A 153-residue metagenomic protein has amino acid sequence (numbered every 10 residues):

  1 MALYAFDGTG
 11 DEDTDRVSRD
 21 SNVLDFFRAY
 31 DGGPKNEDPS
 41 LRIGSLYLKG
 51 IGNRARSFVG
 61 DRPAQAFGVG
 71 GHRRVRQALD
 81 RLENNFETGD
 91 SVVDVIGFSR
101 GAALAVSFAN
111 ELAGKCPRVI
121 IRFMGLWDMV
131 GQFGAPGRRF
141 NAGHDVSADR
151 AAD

Functional and structural regions predicted by a protein language model:
M1-D11, D15: N-terminal low-complexity, Ser/Thr- and acidic-residue-enriched intrinsically disordered segments
A5, V17-R42, F58-Q65, V69-V75 (+3 more regions): Surface cap/lid and interfacial helix-loop subdomains adjacent to catalytic sites that gate substrate access
D7, G97, G101: Gly/Ala-rich beta-loop-alpha elbow adjacent to hydrolase catalytic centers
G8-D11, I51, V130: Active-site glycine-rich loops that stabilize anionic/oxyanionic intermediates across multiple enzyme folds
E12-T14, A55-F58: Short, solvent-exposed loop/turn elements at domain surfaces
P39-R42, L46-A55: A conserved beta-strand->alpha-helix junction
L46, V93, G97: Short glycine- and Lys/Arg-enriched binding-loop motifs that mark or flank ligand-binding interfaces
